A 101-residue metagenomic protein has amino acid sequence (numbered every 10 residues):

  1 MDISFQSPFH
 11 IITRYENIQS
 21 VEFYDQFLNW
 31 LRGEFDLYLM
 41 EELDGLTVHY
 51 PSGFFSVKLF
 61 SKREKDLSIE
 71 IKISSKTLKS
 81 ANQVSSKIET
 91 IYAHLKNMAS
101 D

Functional and structural regions predicted by a protein language model:
M1-D101: Ser/Thr-rich, low-complexity intrinsically disordered terminal regions
